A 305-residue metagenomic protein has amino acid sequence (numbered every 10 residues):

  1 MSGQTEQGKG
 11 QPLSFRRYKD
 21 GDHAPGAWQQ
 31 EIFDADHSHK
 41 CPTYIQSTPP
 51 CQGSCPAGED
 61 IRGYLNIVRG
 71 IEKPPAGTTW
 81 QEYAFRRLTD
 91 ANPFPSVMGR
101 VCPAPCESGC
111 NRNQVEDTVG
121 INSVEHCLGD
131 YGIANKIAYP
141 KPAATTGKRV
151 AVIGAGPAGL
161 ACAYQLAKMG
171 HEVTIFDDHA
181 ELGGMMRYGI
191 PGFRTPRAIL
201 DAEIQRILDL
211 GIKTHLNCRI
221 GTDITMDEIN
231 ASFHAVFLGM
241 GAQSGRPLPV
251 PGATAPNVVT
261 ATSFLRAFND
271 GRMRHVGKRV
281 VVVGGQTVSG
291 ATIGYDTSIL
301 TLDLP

Functional and structural regions predicted by a protein language model:
M1-R149, R197, V236-T254, M273: Ferredoxin-type iron-sulfur electron-transfer modules and their immediate structural context
E82-N92, V124, M186-H234: N-terminal Rossmann-like dinucleotide/flavin-binding domain of flavoprotein oxidoreductases that bind FAD/FMN
V152-F176, L216-N230, S244-R246, S263-P305: Rossmann-like dinucleotide/flavin-binding elements
H171-R187: Glycine-rich FAD pyrophosphate-binding loop
L238-G239, T260, V282: Redox-cofactor binding/interface segments in oxidoreductases and associated redox assembly factors
P249-R266: A short, gly/pro- and small-residue-rich
